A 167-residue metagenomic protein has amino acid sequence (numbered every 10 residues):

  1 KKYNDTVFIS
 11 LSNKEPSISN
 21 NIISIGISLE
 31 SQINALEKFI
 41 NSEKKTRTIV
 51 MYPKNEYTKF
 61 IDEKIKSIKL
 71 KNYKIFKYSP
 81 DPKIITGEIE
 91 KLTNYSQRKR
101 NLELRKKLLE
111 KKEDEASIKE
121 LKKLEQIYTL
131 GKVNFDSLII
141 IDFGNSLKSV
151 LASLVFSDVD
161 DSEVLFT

Functional and structural regions predicted by a protein language model:
K1, V7-L11, R47-P53, R98-E120 (+2 more regions): Periplasmic-binding protein-like
K2-L70, K74, E163: Extracytoplasmic ligand/sensor domains, especially the bilobed periplasmic-binding protein
S19-I22, V50, I68-D114: Short beta-strand elements in bilobed, periplasmic/extracellular small-molecule ligand-binding domains
L29, K54-N55, Y78-P82, F143-G144: Short beta->alpha junction loops/turns
Q32-A35, D81-N94, S117-L124, S149: Structural motif
F143, S149-V150: Extracytoplasmic assembly/pore-lining segments of large envelope/extracellular complexes
